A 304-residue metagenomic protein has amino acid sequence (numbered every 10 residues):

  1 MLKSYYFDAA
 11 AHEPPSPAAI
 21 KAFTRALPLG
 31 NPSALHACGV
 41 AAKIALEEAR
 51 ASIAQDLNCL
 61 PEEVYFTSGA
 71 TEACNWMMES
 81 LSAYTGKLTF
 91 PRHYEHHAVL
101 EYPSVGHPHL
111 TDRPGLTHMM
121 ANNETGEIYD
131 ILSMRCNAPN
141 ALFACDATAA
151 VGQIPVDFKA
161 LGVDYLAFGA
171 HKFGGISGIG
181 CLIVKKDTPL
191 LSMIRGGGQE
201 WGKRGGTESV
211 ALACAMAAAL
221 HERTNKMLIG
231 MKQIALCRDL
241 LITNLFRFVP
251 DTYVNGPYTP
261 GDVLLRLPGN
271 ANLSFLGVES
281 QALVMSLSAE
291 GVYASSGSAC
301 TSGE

Functional and structural regions predicted by a protein language model:
M1-E304: Pyridoxal 5′-phosphate
